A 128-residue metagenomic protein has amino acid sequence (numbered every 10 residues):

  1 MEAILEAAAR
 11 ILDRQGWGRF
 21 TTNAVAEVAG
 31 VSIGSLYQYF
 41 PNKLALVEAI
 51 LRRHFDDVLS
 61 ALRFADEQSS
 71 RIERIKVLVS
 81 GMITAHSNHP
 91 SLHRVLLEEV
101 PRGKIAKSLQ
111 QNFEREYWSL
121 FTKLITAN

Functional and structural regions predicted by a protein language model:
M1, A9, R63, S80-T84 (+1 more regions): Solvent-exposed, non-membrane alpha-helical residues enriched in polar/charged side chains
A3, A7, I11-A45, A49: Helix-turn-helix
I4-L12, H54, V58, M82 (+1 more regions): Short hydrophobic clusters on alpha-helical segments that form packing/core surfaces in small helical domains
L12, V47-H54, F113, Y117: Alpha-helical DNA-contacting segments of helix-turn-helix folds
A49, R63-N88: Hydrophobic alpha-helical connector segments
D56, K76-S80, T84-N88, K104-N128: Amphipathic alpha-helical packing segments from all-alpha helical-bundle domains
R63-A65, V95-G103: Short linear capping/connector segments at secondary-structure termini
H89-R94: Short, structured loop/turn "capping" segments at alpha-beta junctions
